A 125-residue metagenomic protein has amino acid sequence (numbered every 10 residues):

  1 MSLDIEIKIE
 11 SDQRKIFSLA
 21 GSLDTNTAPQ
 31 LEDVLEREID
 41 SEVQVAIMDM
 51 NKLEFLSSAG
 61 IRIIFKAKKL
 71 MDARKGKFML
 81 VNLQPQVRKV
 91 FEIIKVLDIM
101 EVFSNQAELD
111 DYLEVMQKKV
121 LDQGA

Functional and structural regions predicted by a protein language model:
S2-E36, M50: STAS-typified acidic loop motif
S2-L3, E10, V43, R62-I64 (+3 more regions): Short, flexible segments with low predicted structural confidence
S11, Q84, Q106: Short, flexible active-site-adjacent loop segments at beta-strand->alpha-helix junctions, enriched in small/polar
L19, I93-V96, K118, Q123: Compositionally biased, intrinsically disordered low-complexity segments
T25-M100: Amphipathic alpha-helical interaction surfaces in cytosolic regulatory modules
A107-A125: A charged, well-structured terminal subsegment
